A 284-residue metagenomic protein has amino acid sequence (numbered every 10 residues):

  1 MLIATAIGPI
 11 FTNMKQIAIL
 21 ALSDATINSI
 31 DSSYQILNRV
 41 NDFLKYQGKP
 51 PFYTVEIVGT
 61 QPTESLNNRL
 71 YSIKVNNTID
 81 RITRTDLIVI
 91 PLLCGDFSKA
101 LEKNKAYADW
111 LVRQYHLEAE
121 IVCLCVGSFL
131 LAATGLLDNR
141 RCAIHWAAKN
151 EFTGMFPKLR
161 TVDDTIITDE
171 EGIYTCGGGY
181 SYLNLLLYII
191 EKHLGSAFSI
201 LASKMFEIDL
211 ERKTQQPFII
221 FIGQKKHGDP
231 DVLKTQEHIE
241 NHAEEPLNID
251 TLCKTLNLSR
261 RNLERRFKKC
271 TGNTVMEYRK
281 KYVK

Functional and structural regions predicted by a protein language model:
M1-M14: Short, intrinsically disordered or compositionally biased N-terminal tails of bacterial proteins
F11, K15-A132: N-terminal functional module of multi-domain proteins
D138-I166: A conserved active-site-flanking secondary-structure segment within enzyme catalytic domains
T165-M205: Conserved anion/nucleotide-ligand pocket segment
H193-E237, E245: Accessory alpha-helical/coil subdomains and C-terminal extensions that flank or cap enzyme catalytic cores
H238-E240, E245-Y282: Basic/polar phosphate-binding segments, predominantly the helix-turn-helix DNA-binding elements of transcriptional
